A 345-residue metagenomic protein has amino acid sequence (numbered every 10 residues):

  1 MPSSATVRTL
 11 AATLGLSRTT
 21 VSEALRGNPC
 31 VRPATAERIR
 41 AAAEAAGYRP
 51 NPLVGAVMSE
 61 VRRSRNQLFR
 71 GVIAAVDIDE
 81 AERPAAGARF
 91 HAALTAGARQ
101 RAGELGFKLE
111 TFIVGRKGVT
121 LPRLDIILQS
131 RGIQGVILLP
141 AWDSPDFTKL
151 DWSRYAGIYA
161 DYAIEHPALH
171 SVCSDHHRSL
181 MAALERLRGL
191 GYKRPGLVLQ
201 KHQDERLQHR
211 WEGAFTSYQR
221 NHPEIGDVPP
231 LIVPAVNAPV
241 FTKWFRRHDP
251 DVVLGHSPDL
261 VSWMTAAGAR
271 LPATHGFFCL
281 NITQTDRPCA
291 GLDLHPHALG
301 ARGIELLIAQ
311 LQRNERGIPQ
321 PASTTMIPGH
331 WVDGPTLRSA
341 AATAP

Functional and structural regions predicted by a protein language model:
M1-P2, R65-E185, G189, A235-G255 (+1 more regions): Alpha-helical recognition/docking segments in bacterial nutrient-uptake and carbohydrate-utilization systems
M1-R65, F69: N-terminal helix-turn-helix DNA-binding module of bacterial transcription factors
T13, T20, M58-A86, P195-K201: Short beta-strand segments enriched in small/hydrophobic residues
A102-G115, P167, P195-V198, H209-A238 (+1 more regions): Short beta-strand elements in bilobed, periplasmic/extracellular small-molecule ligand-binding domains
D146-F147, S153-Y159, C173-A182, L190 (+2 more regions): Short acidic, glycine/proline-enriched helix-loop-strand junctions
A183-H222, P319-R338: An alpha-beta-alpha
K243-P345: Flexible loop/turn connectors
